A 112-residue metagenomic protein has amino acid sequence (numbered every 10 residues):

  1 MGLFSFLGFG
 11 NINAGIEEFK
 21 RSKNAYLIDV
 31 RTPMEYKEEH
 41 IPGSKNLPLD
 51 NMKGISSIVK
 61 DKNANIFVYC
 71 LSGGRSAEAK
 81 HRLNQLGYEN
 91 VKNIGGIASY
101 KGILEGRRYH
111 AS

Functional and structural regions predicted by a protein language model:
G2-E18, S22-A25, P33-A64, L71-S112: Rhodanese-like catalytic fold shared by cysteine-dependent sulfurtransferases and DSP/PTP-type phosphatases
D29: N-terminal glycine-rich beta->alpha transition that marks the start or flank of a dinucleotide-binding site
